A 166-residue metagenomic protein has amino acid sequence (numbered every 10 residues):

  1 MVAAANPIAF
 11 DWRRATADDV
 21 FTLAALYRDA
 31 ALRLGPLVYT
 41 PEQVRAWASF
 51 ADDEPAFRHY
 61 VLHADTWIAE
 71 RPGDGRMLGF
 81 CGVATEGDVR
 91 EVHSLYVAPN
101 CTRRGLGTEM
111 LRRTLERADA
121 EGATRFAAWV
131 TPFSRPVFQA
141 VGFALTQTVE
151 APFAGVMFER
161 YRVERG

Functional and structural regions predicted by a protein language model:
A3-N6, R14-A17, A25-N100, L111-R113 (+4 more regions): Acetyl-CoA-dependent GNAT
E70-P72, V163-G166: Active-site beta-strand termini and strand-to-loop segments that position acidic
G105-G107: Conserved G/P- and acidic residue-centered "switch" motifs that form tight phosphate/ATP-binding loops in soluble
G122-F126: Short active-site oxyanion
A127-W129, A144-R162: Conserved catalytic-core motifs of GNAT/GCN5-like acyltransferases
F138-Q139, F143: Conserved active-site tyrosine of GNAT-family acetyltransferases
